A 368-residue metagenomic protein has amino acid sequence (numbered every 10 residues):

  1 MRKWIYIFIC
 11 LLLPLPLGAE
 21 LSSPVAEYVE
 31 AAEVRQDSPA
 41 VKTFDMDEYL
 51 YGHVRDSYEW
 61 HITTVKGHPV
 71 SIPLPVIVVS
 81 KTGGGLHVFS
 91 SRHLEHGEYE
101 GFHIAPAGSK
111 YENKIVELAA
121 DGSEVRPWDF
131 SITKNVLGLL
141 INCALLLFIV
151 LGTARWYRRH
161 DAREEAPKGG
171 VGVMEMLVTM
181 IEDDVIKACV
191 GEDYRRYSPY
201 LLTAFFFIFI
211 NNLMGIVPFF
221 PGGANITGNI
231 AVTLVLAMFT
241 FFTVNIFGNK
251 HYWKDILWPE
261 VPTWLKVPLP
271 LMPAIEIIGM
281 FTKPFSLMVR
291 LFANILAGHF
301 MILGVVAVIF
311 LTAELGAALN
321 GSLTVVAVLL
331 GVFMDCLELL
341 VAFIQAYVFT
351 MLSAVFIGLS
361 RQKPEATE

Functional and structural regions predicted by a protein language model:
R2, L17-K168: Perimembrane topogenic segments of multi-pass inner/organellar membrane proteins
K3, C189-S198, A293: Membrane-interface helix starts
W4-L13: Sec-dependent N-terminal signal peptides
V125-P127, T179-Y194: Cytosolic juxtamembrane amphipathic/interface segments immediately preceding and feeding into a transmembrane helix
N135-V136, R195-Y200, G228-I230: Alpha-helical transmembrane segments and their helix-start/interface "positive-inside/aromatic belt" motifs in integral
G138-A144, N225-A237: Selective recognition of hydrophobic, aromatic-rich stretches within alpha-helical transmembrane segments of polytopic
I149-I186, G248-D255, E365: Juxtamembrane interface elements at the cytosolic ends of transmembrane helices in multi-pass membrane proteins
L202-F206, I210-V217, A231-V235, F239-M351 (+1 more regions): Hydrophobic alpha-helical transmembrane segments and adjacent short intramembrane/lumenal linkers of inner/organellar
